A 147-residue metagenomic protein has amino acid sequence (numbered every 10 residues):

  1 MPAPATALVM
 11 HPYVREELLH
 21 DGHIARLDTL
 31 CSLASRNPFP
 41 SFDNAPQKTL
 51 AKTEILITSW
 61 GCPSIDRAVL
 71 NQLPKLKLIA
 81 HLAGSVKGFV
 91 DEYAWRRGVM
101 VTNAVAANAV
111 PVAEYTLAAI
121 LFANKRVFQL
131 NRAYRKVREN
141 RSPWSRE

Functional and structural regions predicted by a protein language model:
M1-I55, S59: N-terminal glycine-/charge-rich "phosphate-binding" loop or analogous flexible N-terminal tail
R36-S41, S59-C62, R135-R146: Short gly/ser/thr-rich secondary-structure transition/capping motifs
F42-A45, S64-A68, F89-V90: Short acidic active-site motifs
T49-A51, L70-L73: A short, aliphatic-rich alpha-helical micro-motif
K87-V99: Rossmann-fold NAD(P)-binding glycine/threonine-rich loop
R97-V99, A104-E147: Phosphate-binding beta-alpha-beta segment of Rossmann-like dinucleotide-binding domains, i.e., the NAD(P)
